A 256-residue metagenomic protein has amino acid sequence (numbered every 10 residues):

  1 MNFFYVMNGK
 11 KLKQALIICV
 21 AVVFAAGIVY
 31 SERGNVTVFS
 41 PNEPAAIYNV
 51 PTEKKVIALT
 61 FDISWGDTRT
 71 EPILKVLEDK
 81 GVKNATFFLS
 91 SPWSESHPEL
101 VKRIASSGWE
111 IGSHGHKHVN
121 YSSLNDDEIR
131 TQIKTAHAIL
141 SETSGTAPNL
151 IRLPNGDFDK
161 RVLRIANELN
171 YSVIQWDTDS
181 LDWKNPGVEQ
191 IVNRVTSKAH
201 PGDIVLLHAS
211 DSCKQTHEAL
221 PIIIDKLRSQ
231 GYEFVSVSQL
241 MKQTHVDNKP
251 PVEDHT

Functional and structural regions predicted by a protein language model:
M1-T60, G66-G81, S96-L100, I223 (+1 more regions): N-terminal pre-catalytic segment of deacetylase/amide-hydrolase enzymes
R33-V38, T135, F158-D159, H200-G202 (+2 more regions): A general structural signal for short secondary-structure boundary/capping elements
V38-P41, Y48, G145, I151 (+1 more regions): Compositionally biased, intrinsically disordered/low-complexity regions enriched for serine, proline and threonine
K54-I57, D67-R69, L74, E78-S212: Metal-dependent polysaccharide deacetylase catalytic core of the NodB/CE4 family, i.e., the active-site-bearing domain
R103, R130-T131, A166, V192-N193 (+5 more regions): Alpha-helix boundary/capping detector
G187, T216-E218, V246-P251: Histidine/acidic-residue-rich catalytic or RNA/ligand-binding cores of hydrolases and nuclease-related proteins
H200-S238: Catalytic grooves of carbohydrate-active enzymes
